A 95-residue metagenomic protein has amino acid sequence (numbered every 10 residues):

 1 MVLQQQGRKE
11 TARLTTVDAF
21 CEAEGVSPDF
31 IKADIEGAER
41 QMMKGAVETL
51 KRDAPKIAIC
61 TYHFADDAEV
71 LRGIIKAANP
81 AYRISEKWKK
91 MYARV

Functional and structural regions predicted by a protein language model:
M1-V95: Phosphate/nucleotide-binding beta-alpha loop and adjacent structural elements of enzyme active sites
